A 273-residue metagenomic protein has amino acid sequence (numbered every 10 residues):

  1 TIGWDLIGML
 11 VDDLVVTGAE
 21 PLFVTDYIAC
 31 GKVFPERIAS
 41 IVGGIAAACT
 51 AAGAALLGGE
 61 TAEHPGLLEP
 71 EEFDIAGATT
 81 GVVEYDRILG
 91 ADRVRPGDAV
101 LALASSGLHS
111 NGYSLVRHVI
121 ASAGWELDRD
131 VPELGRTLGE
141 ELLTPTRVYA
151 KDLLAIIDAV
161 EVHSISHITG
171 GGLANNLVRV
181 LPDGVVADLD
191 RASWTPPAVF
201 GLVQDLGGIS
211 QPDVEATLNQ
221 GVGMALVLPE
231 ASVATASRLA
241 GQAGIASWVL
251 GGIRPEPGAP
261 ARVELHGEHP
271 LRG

Functional and structural regions predicted by a protein language model:
D5-L6, L10, E20-S114, G252 (+1 more regions): Glycine-rich anion-binding loops of enzyme active sites
V11-D12, L154: Generic structural signal for well-ordered alpha-helical scaffold segments
G18-E20, L115, E161, A246: Short loop/turn motifs at secondary-structure junctions
R37-A55, L68-I75, E126, P132-L143 (+1 more regions): Glycine-/charge-enriched secondary-structure boundary and capping motifs
V94-E140: Acidic, glycine-rich loop-and-beta core segments that form the ion-binding/anion-interacting portion of active sites
